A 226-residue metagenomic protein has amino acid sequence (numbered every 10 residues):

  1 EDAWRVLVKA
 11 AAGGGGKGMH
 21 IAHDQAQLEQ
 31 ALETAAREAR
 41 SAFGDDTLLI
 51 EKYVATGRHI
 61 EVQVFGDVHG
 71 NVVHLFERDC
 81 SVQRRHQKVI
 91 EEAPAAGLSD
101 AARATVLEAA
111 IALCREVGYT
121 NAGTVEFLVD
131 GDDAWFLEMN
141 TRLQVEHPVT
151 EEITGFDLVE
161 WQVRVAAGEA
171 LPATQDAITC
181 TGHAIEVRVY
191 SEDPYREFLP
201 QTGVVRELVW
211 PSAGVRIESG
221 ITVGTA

Functional and structural regions predicted by a protein language model:
E1-G18: A conserved helix-loop-beta module that forms one wall/lid of the active-site cleft in ATP-utilizing catalytic domains
G15, A22-A226: ATP-dependent carboxylate activation and anion-phosphoryl transfer catalytic cores that bind Mg-ATP to form
